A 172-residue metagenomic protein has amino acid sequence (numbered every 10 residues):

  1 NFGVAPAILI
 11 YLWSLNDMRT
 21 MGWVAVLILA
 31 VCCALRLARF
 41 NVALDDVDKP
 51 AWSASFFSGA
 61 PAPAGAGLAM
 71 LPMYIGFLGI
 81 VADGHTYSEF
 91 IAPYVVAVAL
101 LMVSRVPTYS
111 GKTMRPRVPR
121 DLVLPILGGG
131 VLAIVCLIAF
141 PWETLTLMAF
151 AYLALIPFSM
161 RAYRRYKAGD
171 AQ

Functional and structural regions predicted by a protein language model:
N1-F40: Multi-pass membrane catalytic core of lipid/isoprenoid biosynthesis enzymes
R39-F40, D45-D48: Membrane-embedded catalytic scaffold of the fatty acid hydroxylase/desaturase
K49, A54-Q172: C-terminal membrane-associated helical module and adjoining short loops/tails
